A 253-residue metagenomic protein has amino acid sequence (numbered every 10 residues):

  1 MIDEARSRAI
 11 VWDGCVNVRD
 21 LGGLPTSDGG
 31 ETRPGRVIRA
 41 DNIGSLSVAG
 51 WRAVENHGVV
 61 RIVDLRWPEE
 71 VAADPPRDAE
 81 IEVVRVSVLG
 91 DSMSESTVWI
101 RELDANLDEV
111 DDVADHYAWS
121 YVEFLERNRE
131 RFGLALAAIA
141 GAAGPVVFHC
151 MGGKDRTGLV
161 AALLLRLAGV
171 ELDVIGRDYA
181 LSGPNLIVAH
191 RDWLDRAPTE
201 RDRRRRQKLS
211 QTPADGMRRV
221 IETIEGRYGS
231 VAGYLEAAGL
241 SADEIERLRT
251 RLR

Functional and structural regions predicted by a protein language model:
M1-V147, L159-R253: Cys-dependent protein tyrosine phosphatase-like superfamily
G152, R156-T157: Ser/Thr-glycine-rich phosphate-binding loops at phosphate-binding pockets of nucleotides, nucleotide cofactors
